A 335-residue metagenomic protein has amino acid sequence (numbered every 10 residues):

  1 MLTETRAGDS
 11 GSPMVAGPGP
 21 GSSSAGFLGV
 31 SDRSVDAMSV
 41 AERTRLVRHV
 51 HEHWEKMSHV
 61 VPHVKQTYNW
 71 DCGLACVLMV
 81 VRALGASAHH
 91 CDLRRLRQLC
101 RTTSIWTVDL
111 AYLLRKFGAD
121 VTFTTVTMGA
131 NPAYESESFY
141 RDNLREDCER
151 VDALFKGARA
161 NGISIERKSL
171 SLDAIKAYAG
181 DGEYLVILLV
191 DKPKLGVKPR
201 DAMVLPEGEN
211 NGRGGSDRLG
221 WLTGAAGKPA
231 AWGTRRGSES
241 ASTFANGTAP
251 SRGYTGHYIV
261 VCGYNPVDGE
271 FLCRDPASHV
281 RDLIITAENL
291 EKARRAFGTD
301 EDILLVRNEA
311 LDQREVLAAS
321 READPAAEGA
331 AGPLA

Functional and structural regions predicted by a protein language model:
M1-G157, L170, R213-R218, T223-A230 (+4 more regions): Active-site-adjacent structural segments surrounding the nucleophilic cysteine of cysteine proteases and isopeptidases
L2-G19, A25-R48, G180, I187 (+1 more regions): Noncatalytic regulatory segments and standalone regulatory/sensor domains
T102, R167, G253: Soluble or luminal CAZymes and related metallo-dependent hydrolases
R115, A179-G180: Anion (oxyanion) recognition and catalysis
A119-D120, E183-L185: Loop/turn elements at helix/coil->beta-strand transitions in domains of secreted/extracellular proteins
A158-N161, G182-Y184: Acidic, glycine-rich loop-and-strand cores that form catalytic or ligand-binding grooves in diverse globular domains
I163-Y178: A Trp-anchored, charged/polar loop motif used as the substrate-binding/catalytic surface of acyl/ester-handling
